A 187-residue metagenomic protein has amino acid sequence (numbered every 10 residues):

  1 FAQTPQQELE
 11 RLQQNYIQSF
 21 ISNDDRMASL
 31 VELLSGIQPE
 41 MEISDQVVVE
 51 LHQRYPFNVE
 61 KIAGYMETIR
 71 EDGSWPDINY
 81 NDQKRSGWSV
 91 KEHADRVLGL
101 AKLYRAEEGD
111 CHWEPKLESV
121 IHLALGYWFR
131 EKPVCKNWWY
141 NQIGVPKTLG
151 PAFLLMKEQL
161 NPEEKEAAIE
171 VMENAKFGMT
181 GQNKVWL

Functional and structural regions predicted by a protein language model:
F1-Q7: Bacterial Sec-dependent N-terminal signal peptides
Q6, V48-P56, E118: Generic detection of long, well-ordered alpha-helical segments
I21-M41, A63-L187: Aromatic-lined, polymer-binding surfaces characteristic of secreted/periplasmic polysaccharide-degrading enzymes
S22-N23, V48, Y55-N58, G64: Catalytic-loop region of hydrolases
